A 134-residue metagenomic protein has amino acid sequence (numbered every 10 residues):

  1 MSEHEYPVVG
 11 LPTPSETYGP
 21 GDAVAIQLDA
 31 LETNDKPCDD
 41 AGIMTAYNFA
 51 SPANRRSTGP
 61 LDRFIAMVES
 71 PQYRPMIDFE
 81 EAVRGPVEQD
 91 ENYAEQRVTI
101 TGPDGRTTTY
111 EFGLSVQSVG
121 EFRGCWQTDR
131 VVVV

Functional and structural regions predicted by a protein language model:
M1-D22: N-terminal low-complexity, Pro/Thr/Ser-rich intrinsically disordered segments that act as propeptides or flexible
M1-E3, D39-G42: Short, compositionally biased low-complexity segments
V9-T13, E32, A50: Residues at structural and domain junctions
P12-G19, D35-C38, R56: Extracytoplasmic/periplasmic, Sec-exported soluble proteins
G19-D35, T45, F49: Short, aromatic-enriched amphipathic alpha-helices that serve as compact interaction elements
T33, P52, T101-P103: Short beta-turn/strand-loop junction motif enriched in small, turn-promoting residues
D40-Q89: Short solvent-exposed beta->alpha transition segments
V87-V134: Exposed beta-sheet edge and beta->alpha loop/turn motif
